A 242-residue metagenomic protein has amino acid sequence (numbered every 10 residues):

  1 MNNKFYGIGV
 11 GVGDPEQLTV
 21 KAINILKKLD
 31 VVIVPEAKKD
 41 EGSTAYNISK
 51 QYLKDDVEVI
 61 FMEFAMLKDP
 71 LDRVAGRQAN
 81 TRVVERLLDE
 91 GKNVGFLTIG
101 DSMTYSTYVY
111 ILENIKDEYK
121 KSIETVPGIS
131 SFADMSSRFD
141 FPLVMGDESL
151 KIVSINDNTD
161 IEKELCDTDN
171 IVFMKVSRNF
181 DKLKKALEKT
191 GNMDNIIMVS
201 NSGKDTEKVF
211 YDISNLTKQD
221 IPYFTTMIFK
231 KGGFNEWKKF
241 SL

Functional and structural regions predicted by a protein language model:
M1-N2, N24-I25, L88, F96 (+5 more regions): Solvent-exposed alpha-helices and their adjacent loops that cap or buttress functional pockets in soluble metabolic
M1-P15, V20-I23, K27-Y119, V209-Y211 (+2 more regions): Class I S-adenosyl-L-methionine
F5, L165-L242: A contiguous loop/helix-start segment that scaffolds small-molecule binding in enzyme catalytic cores
F5, V59-F61, I123, I152 (+1 more regions): Conserved beta-strand scaffold positions in the cores of enzyme catalytic domains, especially in NTP/NDP-utilizing
V34, F61, F96-T98, T125-G128 (+3 more regions): General beta-strand structural signal in soluble alpha/beta enzymes
A65-P70, F132, N158-D160, K204-T206: A short acidic, often aromatic-flanked loop/helix-cap motif at beta-alpha or helix-coil junctions that lines enzyme
R77-L87, P142-S154, N215-T226: A polyampholytic, Gly/Pro-enriched intrinsically disordered region
M103-D167, G233-F234: Class I SAM-dependent methyltransferase SAM-binding "motif I" and its flanking Rossmann-like core
